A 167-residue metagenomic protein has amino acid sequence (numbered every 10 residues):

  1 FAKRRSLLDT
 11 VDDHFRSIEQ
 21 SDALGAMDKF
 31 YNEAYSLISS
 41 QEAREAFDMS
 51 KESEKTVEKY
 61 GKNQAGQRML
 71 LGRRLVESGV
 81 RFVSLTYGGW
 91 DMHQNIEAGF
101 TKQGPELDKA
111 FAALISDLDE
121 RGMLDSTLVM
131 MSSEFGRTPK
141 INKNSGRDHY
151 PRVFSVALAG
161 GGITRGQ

Functional and structural regions predicted by a protein language model:
F1-Q167: Ligand-binding pockets and gating/stacking loops
